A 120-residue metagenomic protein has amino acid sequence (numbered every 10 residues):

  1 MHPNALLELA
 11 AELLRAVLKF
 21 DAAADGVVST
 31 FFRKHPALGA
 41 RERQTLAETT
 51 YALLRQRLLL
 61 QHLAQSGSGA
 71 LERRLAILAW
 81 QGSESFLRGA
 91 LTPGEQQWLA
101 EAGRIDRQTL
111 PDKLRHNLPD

Functional and structural regions predicted by a protein language model:
M1-D120: Class I Rossmann-like S-adenosyl-L-methionine
